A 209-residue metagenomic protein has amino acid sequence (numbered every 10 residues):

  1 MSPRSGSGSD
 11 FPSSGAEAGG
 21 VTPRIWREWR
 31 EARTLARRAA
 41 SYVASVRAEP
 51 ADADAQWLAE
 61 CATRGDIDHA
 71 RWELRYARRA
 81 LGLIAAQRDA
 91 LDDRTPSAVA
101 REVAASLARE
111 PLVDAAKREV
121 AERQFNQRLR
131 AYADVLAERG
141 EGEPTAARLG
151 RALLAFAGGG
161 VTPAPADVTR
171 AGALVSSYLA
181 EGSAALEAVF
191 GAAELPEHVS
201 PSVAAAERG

Functional and structural regions predicted by a protein language model:
M1-I25, G209: Short, low-complexity, intrinsically disordered N-terminal peptides in bacterial proteins
M1-R4, A155-G209: Acidic, proline/glycine-rich low-complexity IDRs
G6-P12, T22, T34-S45, R101-L179: Polybasic, proline/glycine-rich intrinsically disordered low-complexity segments
S14-D66: Short N-terminal edge-element motif at the start of the domain
E28, I67-R71, G142: Helix-start/N-cap signature of alpha-helical segments
E49-R94: N-terminal interaction modules that seed assembly of large macromolecular complexes
G82-D93, P111-R118, A133-E143, G182 (+1 more regions): Long, hydrophobic, amphipathic alpha-helical segments used as structural scaffolds
D92-A104: Short linear, low-complexity motifs centered on an aromatic residue
